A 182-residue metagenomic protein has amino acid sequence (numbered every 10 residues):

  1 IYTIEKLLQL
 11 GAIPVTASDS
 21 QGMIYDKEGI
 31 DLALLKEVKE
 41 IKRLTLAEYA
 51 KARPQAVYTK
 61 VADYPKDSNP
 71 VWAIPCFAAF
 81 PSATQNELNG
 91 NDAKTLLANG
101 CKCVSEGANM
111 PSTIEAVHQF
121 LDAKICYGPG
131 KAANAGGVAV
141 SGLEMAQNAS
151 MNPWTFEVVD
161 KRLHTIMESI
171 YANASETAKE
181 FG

Functional and structural regions predicted by a protein language model:
I1-P75: Glycine-rich phosphate/diphosphate-binding loop of Rossmann-like nucleotide-binding domains
I1-T3, E87-N91, S112-I114, A135-G137: Short glycine/serine/threonine-rich phosphate/pyrophosphate-binding segments that cradle anionic phosphate groups
I4-L10, D19-S20, G29-I30, N91-T95 (+2 more regions): Composition- and surface-driven signal marking solvent-exposed, interaction-prone regions in large proteins
M23, Q85, M110: Flexible, active-site-proximal loop/turn residues at the rims of small-molecule/cofactor binding pockets and catalytic
K66-C76, N86-C103: Rossmann-fold NAD(P) dinucleotide-binding segment
S82, L97-G182: Adenosine-phosphate binding glycine-rich loop
